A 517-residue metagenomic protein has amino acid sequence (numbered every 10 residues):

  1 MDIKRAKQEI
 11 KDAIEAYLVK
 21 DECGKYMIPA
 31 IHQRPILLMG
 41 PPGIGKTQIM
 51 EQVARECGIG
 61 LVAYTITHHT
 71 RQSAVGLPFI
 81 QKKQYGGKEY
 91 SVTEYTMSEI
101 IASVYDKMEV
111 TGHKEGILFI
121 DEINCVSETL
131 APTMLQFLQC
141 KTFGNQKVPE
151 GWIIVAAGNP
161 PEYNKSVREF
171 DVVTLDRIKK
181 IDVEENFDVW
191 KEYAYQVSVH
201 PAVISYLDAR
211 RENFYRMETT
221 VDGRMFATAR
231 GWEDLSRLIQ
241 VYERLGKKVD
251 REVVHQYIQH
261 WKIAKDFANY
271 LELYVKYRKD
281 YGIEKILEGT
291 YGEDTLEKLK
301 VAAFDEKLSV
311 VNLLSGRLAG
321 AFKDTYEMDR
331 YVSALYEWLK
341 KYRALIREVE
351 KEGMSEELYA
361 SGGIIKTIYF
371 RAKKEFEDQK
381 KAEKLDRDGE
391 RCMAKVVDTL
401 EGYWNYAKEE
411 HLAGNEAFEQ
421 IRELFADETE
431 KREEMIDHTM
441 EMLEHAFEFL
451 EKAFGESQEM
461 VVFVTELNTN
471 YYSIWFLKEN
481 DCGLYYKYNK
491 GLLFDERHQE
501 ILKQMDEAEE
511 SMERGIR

Functional and structural regions predicted by a protein language model:
M1-E212, M217: AAA+ P-loop NTPase catalytic core and its hallmark functional loops
D2-E9, I36, D171, N186-V189 (+5 more regions): General structural signal for secondary-structure boundaries
A6, M97-Y105, L299, I501 (+2 more regions): Extended hydrophobic/Leu-rich segments
Q8, D12, A16, R55 (+16 more regions): Charged/polar, solvent-exposed surface patches and flexible loops
Q196-Y359: Alpha-helical lid/collar subdomain of P-loop NTPases
K300-R517: Terminal-proximal interaction/regulatory segments of ATP-powered molecular machines
